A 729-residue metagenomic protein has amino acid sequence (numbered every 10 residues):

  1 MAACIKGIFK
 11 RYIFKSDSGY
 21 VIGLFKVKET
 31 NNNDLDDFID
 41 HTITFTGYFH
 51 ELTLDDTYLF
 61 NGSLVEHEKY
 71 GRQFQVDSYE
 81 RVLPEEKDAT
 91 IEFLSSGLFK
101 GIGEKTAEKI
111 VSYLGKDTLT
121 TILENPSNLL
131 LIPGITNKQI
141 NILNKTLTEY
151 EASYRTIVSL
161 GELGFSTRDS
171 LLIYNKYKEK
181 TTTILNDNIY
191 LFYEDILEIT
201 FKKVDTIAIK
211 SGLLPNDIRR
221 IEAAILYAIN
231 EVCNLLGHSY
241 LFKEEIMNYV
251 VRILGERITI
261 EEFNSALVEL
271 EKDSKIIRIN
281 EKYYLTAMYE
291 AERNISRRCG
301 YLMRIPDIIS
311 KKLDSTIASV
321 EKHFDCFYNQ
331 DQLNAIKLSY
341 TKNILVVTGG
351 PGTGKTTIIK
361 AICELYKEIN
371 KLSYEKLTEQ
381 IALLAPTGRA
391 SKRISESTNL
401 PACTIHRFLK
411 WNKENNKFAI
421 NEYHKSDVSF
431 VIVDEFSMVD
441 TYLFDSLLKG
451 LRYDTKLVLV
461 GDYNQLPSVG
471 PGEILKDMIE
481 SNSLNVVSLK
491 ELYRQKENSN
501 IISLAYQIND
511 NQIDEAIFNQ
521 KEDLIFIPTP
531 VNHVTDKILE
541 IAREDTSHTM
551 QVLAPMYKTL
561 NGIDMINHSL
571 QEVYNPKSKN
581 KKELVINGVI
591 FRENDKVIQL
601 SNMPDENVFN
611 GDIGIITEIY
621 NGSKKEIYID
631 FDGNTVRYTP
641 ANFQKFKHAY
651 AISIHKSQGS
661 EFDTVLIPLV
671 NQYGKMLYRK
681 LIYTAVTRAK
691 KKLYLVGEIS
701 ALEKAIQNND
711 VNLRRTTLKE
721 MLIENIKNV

Functional and structural regions predicted by a protein language model:
M1-K311: Accessory, non-ATPase domains that flank or precede helicase/AAA+ motor cores in DNA-metabolism machines
D325-T341: N-terminal pre-P-loop "Q-motif" helix
S339, G350, P386: P-loop (Walker A) phosphate-binding loop of NTP-binding proteins
V346, T357, A361, L365 (+9 more regions): Conserved helicase motor core of SF1/SF2 NTP-dependent helicases
V347, L383: Hydrophobic anchor at the beta1->P-loop junction of P-loop NTPases
K355, Y374, Y463-E606, T617: Conserved helicase motor core of P-loop NTPases
L365-Q380: Post-Walker A helix-loop "phosphate-sensing" segment adjacent to the P-loop in P-loop NTPases
D612-V729: C-terminal accessory regions
